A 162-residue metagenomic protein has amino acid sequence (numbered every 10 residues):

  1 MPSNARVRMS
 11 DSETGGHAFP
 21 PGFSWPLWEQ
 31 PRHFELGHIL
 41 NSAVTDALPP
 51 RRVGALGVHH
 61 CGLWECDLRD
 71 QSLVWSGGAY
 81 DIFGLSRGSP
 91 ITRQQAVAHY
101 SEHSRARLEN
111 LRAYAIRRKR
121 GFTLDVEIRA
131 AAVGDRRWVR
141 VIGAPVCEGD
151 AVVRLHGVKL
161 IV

Functional and structural regions predicted by a protein language model:
P2-Q30, F34-L36, Y80-H156: PAS-family sensory domains
H38-N41, R51, G149-V162: Sensory coupling linkers of modular signal transduction proteins
L40-H99, W138: PAS-family sensory domain signal
L68, V146, V162: Hydrophobic pocket-lining residues within nucleotide cofactor-binding pockets
